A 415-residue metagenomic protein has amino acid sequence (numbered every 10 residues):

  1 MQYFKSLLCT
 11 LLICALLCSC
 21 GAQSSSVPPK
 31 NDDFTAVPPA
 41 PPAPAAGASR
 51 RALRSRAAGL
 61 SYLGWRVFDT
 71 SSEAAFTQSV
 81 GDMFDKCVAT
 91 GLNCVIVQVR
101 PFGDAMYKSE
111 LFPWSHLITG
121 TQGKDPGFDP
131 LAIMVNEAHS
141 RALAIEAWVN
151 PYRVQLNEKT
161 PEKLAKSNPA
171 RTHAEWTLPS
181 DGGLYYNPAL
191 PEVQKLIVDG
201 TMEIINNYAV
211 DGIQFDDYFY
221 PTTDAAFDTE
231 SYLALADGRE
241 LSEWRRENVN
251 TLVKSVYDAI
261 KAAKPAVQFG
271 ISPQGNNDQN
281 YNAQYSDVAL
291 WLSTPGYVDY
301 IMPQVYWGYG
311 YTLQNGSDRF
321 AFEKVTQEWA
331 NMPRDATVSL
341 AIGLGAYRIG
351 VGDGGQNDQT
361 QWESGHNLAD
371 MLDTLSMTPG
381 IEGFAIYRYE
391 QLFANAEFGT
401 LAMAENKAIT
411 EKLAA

Functional and structural regions predicted by a protein language model:
C18-S19: C-terminal motif of bacterial Sec signal peptides marking the signal peptidase cleavage site
G47-Q78, E146-A147, Y152-N207, N357-Q361: Active-site-adjacent "subsite" loops/lids of carbohydrate-active enzymes
S71-T90, L117-R141, E247-K254: Aromatic- and glycine-enriched glycan-recognition loops and surfaces that form the carbohydrate-binding subsites
F76, N93, R141, A170-T294 (+1 more regions): Polysaccharide-binding and catalytic clefts of secreted carbohydrate-active enzymes
Q78-A105, N207-G212, G296-Y300, I381: Catalytic domains of carbohydrate-active enzymes, especially glycoside hydrolases
T90-P126: Aromatic-lined carbohydrate-binding/catalytic grooves of carbohydrate-active enzymes
Y107-T119, R153-D181, D217-D237, Q356-Q361: Aromatic- and acidic-residue-enriched segments that line the glycan-binding/catalytic groove of carbohydrate-active
T294-E323, E328-A415: Substrate-binding cleft of secreted/luminal carbohydrate-active enzymes
